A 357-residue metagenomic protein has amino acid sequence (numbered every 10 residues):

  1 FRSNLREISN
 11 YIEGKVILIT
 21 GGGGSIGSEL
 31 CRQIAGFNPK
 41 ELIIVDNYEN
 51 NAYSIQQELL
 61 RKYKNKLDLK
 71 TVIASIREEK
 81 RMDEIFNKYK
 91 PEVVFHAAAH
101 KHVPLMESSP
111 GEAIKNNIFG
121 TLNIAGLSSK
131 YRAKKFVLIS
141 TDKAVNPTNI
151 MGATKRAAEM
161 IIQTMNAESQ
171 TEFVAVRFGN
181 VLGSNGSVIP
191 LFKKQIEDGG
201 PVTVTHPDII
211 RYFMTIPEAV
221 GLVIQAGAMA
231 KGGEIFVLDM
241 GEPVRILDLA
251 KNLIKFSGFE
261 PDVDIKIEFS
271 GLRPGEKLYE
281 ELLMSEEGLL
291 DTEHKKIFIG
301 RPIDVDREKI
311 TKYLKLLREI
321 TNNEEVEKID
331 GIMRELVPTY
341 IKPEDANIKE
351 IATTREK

Functional and structural regions predicted by a protein language model:
F1-K90, G288: N-terminal Rossmann/SDR dinucleotide-binding element
R2, R6-Y11, M160-V181, N185-K357: Strand-loop microenvironment adjacent to phosphate/nucleotide-handling motifs in alpha/beta enzyme folds
P39-K40, Y131-K135, Q170-T171: A short helix->loop->beta-strand "cap" motif at the edges of active sites that frequently abuts
L59, K88, P110-E112, G152-A157 (+3 more regions): Short secondary-structure boundary/capping segments
T71, L138, A175-R177: Conserved beta-strand scaffold in the Rossmann-like NAD(H)/NADP(H)-binding core of dehydrogenases/reductases
V72-I73, K115, H206, F269: Conserved residues in the N-terminal Rossmann fold of short-chain dehydrogenase/reductase
R77, A144, V181-G183: Conserved sequence/active-site signature of Rossmann-fold short-chain dehydrogenase/reductase
K90, H96, H100-E159, T164-N166: Conserved Rossmann-fold NAD(P)-dependent oxidoreductase catalytic core, especially the SDR/UDP-sugar
